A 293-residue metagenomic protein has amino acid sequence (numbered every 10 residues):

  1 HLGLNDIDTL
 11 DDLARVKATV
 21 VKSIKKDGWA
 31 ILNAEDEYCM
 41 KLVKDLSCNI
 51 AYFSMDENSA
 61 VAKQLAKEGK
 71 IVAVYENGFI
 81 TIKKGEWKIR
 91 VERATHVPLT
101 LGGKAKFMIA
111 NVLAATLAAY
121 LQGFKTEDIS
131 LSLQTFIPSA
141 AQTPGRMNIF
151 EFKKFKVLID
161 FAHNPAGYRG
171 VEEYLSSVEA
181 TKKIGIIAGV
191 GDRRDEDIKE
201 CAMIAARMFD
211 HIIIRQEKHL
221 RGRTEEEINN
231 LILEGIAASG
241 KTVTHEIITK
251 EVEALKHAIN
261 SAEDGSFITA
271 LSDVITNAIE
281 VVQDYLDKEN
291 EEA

Functional and structural regions predicted by a protein language model:
H1-Y52, E57-S59, P165: Flexible active-site lid/hinge loop adjacent to a nucleotide/diphosphate and Mg2+-phosphate binding pocket
L2-L4, M40-K41, A60, R90 (+2 more regions): Glycine/Thr-rich phosphate-binding loops of Rossmann-like dinucleotide-binding domains
D6, S47, A105, L117-E127 (+1 more regions): ATP-dependent carboxylate-amine ligase
L13, I31, I50, N111 (+3 more regions): Residue-level signal for inorganic ion chemistry
S47-E76, L133-F136, I248-T249: Beta-strand->loop->alpha-helix junctions that form or flank phosphate-binding loops in nucleotide-handling enzymes
I71-V97: Acidic-glycine-rich active-site phosphate/pyrophosphate-binding loop
H96-K106: A short glycine-threonine-serine/GTX helix/turn-capping micro-motif
I109-V112, Y168: Short alpha-helical patches at coil-to-helix transitions and adjacent helical residues in well-structured domains
